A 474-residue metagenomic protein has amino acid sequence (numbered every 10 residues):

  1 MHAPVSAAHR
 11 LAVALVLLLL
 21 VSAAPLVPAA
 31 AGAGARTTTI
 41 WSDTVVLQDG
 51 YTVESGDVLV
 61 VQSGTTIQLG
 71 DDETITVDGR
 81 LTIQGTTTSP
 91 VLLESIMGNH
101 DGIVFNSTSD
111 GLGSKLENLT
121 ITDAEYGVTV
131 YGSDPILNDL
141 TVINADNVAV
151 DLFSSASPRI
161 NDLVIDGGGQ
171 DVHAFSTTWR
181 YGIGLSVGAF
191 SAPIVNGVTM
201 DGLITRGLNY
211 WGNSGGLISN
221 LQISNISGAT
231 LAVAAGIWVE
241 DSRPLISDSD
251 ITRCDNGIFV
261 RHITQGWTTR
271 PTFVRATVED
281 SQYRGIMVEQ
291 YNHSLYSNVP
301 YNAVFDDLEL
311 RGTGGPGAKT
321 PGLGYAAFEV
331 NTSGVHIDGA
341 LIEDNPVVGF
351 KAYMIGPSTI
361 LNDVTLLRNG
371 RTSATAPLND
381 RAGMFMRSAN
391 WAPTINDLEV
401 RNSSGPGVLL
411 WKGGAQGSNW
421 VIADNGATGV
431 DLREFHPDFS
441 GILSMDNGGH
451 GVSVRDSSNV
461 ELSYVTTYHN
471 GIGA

Functional and structural regions predicted by a protein language model:
M1-G32: Secretory targeting signatures
P25-G413, G417-F435, F439-A474: Beta-strand/loop edge motif enriched in small/polar residues
